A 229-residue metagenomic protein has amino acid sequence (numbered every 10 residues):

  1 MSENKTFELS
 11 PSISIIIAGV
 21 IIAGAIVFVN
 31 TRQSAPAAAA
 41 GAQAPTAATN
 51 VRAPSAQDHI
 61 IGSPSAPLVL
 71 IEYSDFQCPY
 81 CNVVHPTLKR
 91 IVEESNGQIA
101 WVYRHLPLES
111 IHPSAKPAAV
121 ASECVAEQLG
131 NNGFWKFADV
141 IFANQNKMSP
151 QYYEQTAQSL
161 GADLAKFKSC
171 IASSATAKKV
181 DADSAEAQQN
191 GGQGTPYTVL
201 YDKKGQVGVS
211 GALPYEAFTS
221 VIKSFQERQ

Functional and structural regions predicted by a protein language model:
S2-T31, Y73, Q155-Q229: C-terminal cap of thioredoxin/glutaredoxin-like
R32-A47: Ser/Thr/Pro/Gly-rich low-complexity linker/stalk segments immediately outside membranes or between
V51-L68, E93: A short beta-strand-turn-helix
A56, L88, Q151, A182-A185: Alpha-helical scaffolding within the catalytic cores of extracellular/periplasmic polymer-degrading hydrolases
Q57-D58, H105, A175, S184: Short, well-ordered turn and helix-capping elements at secondary-structure junctions
D58-H59, L106, V140, V207: Flexible, active-site-adjacent loop/turn segments at secondary-structure boundaries
I60-I61, M148, V209: Short clusters of hydrophobic/aromatic residues that line enzyme substrate/ligand-binding pockets
A66, I71-F76, N82-Q158, N190-Q193 (+2 more regions): Structural alpha/beta surface segment adjacent to cysteine/selenocysteine redox centers across thiol/disulfide enzymes
